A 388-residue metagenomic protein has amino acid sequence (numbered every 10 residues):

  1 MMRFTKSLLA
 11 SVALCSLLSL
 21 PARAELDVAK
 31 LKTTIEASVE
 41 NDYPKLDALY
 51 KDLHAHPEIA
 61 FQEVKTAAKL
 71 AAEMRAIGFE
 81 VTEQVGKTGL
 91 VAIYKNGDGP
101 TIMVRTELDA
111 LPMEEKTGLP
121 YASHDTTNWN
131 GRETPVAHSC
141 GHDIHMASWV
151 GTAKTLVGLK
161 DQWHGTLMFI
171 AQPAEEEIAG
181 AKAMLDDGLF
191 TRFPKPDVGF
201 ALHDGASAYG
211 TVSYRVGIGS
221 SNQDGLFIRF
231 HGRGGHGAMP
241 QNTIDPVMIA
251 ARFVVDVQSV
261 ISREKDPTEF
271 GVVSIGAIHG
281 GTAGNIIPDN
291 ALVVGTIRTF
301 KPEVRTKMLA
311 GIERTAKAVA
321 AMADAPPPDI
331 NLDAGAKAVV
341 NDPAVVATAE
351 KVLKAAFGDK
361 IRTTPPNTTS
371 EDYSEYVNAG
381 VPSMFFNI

Functional and structural regions predicted by a protein language model:
M2-R23: Gram-negative bacterial Sec-dependent N-terminal signal peptides
E25-H138, A147-H164: Acidic/His- and Gly-rich active-site-bordering loop/insert found across diverse amide/peptide-bond hydrolases
E25-L26, K30, A251-I388: Metal-dependent amide/peptide-bond hydrolase catalytic core, centered on the "pita-bread" metallohydrolase fold
A29, E40-P44, A60-A68, D143-A147 (+3 more regions): Soluble non-cytosolic domains of exported or imported proteins
V39-L46, Y50, H54-P57, F61 (+10 more regions): Sec/Tat-exported extracytoplasmic proteins
L53, M74, A92, V104 (+8 more regions): Divalent metal-coordination and catalytic microenvironments
T126-A137, D143-I144, T155, L159-A277 (+1 more regions): Histidine/acidic-residue-rich, glycine-tolerant segments that coordinate divalent metal ions
